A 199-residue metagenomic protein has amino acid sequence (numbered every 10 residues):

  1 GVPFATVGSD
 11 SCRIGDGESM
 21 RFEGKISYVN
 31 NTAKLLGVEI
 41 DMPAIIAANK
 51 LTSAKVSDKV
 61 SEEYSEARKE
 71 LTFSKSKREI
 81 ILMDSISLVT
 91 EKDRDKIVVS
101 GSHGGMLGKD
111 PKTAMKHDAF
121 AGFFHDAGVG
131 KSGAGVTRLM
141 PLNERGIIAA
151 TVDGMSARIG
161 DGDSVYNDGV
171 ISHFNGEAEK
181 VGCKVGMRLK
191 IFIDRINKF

Functional and structural regions predicted by a protein language model:
G1-F199: Residues that scaffold, gate, or flank divalent-cation-dependent active/transport sites
